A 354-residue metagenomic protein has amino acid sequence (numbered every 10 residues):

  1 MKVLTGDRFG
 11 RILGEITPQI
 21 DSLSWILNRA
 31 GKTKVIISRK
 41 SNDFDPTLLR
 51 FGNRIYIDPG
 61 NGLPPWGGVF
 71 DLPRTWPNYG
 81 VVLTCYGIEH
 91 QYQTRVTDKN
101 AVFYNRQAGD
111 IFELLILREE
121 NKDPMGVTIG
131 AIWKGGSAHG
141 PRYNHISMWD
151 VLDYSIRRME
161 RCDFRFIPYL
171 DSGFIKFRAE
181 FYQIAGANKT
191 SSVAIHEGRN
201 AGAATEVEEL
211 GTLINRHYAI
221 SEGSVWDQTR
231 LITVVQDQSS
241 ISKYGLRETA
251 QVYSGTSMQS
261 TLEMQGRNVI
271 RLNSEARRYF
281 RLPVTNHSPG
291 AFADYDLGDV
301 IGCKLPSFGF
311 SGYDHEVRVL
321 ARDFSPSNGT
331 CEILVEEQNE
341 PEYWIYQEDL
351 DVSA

Functional and structural regions predicted by a protein language model:
M1-E113: Beta-strand-rich assembly/attachment modules of structural machines
K2-V3, Q183-S327, E340-A354: Acidic, small/polar-enriched beta strand-loop surface segments
W25-N42, Y79-Q91, A219, S274-S288 (+2 more regions): Oligomerization/assembly interface segments of phage tail-like spikes and tubes
R29, P77-Y79, G173-K176, G211-L213 (+2 more regions): A short, structural micro-pattern
R39-L49, F166, L170, E208 (+1 more regions): Short linear motifs in intrinsically disordered
L49-N53, K99-Y104, I195-N200, I333-Q338 (+1 more regions): Short intrinsically disordered coil segments
Y56-Y86, V300-L334: Short beta-strand and beta-hairpin "edge-sheet" elements
G80, T84-L210: Charged- and aromatic-enriched interaction segments used to assemble and dock large macromolecular complexes
